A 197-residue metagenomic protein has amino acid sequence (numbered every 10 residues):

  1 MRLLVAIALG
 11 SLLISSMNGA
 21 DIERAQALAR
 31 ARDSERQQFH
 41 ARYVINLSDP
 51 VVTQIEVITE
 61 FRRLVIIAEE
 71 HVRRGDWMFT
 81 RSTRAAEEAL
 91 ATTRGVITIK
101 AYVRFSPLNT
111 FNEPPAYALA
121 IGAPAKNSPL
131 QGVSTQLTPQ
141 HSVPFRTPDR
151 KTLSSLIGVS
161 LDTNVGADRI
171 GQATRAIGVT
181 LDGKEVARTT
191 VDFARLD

Functional and structural regions predicted by a protein language model:
M1-L4: Positively charged n-region of N-terminal signal peptides that target proteins for export
A6-I14: Bacterial N-terminal signal peptides
M17-D197: Conserved functional micro-motifs across diverse proteins
